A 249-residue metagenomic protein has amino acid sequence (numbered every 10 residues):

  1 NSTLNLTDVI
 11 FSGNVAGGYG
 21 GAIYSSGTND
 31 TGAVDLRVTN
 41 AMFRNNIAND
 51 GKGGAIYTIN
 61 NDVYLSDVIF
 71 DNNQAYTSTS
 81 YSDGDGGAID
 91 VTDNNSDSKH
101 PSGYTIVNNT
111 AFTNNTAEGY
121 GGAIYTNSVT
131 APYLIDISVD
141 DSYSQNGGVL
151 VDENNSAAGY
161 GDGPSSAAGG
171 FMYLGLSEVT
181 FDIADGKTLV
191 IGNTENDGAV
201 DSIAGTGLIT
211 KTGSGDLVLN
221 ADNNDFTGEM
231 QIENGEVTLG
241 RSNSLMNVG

Functional and structural regions predicted by a protein language model:
N1-S2, A16, G20, Y24-N29 (+2 more regions): Extracellular beta-strand-rich solenoid/capping regions of secreted or surface-exposed proteins that bind or remodel
T3-T7, F11, T31-T39, F43 (+6 more regions): All-beta strand scaffolds that present successive hydrophobic residues in beta-strands
L4-L6, L36, L65, L189 (+3 more regions): Generic leucine side-chain signal with a strong bias for well-ordered alpha-helical environments
V9, I23, A41, I56 (+5 more regions): Hydrophobic strand positions within the blades of repeat-based beta-sheet folds
V15-G17, D30, I47-K52, Q74-T77 (+6 more regions): Surface-exposed loop/turn positions within long extracellular repeat scaffolds, especially the passenger domains
G27, M42, I47, Q74 (+1 more regions): Short, low-complexity/basic segments of RNA/nucleic acid-handling proteins
E178-D216: Small beta-barrel nucleic-acid-binding modules, principally OB-folds
